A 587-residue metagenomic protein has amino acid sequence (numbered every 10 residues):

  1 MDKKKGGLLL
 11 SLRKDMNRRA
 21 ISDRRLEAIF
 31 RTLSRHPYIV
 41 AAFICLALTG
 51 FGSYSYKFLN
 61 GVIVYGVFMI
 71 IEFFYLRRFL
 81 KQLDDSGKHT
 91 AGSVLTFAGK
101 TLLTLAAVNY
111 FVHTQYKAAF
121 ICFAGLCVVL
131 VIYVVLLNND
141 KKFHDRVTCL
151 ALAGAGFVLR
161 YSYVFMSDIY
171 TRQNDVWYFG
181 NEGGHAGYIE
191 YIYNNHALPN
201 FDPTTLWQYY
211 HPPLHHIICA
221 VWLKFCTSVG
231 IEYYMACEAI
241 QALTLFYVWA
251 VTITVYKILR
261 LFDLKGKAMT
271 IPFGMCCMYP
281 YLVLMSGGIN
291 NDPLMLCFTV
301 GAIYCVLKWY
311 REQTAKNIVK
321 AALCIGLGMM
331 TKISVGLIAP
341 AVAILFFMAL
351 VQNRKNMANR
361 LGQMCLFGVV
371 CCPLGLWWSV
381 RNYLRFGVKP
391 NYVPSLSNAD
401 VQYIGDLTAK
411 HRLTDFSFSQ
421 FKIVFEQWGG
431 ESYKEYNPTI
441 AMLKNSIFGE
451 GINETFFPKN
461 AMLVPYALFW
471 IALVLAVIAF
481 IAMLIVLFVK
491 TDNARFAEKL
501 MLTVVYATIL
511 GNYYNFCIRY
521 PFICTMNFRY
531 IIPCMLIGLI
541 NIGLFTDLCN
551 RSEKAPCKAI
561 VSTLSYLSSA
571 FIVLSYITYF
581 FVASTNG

Functional and structural regions predicted by a protein language model:
G50-Y65, K117, M235-Y247, G430-L510 (+1 more regions): Membrane-interface anchor segments at the N-terminal boundary of transmembrane helices in multi-pass membrane enzymes
I71-Y75, T254-K257, L294-R311, L323-I325 (+1 more regions): Specific aromatic-rich, kink-prone transmembrane helix
R78, E238-D263, G301: Transmembrane-helix motifs of polytopic, lipid-linked glycan transferases
V129-V131, N138, C305-R311, I338-V369: Perimembrane helix-loop-helix junctions
Y161-Q173, Y178-W207, L214, K224-T227 (+1 more regions): Extracytosolic helix-loop segments that constitute the early lumenal/periplasmic catalytic or substrate-binding loops
L261-D263, A302-I318, G328, L350: Membrane-interface transmembrane helices that cradle and orient dolichyl/undecaprenyl
Y281-M295: Short acidic/glycine- and proline-prone juxtamembrane loop motifs at membrane-interface regions of multi-pass membrane
G362-I478: Membrane-lumen/periplasm interface segments of specific transmembrane helices in polyprenyl phosphate-linked
